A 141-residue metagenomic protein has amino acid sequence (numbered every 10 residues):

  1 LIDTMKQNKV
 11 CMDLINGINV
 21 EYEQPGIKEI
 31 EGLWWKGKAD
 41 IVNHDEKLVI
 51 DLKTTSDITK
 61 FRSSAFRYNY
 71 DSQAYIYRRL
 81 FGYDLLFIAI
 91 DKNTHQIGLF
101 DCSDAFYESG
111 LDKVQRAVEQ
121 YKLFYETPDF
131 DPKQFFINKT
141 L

Functional and structural regions predicted by a protein language model:
L1-K38, Q134-L141: Metal-dependent nuclease catalytic cores that hydrolyze phosphodiester bonds in DNA/RNA, characterized by
E21, N69, N93: Electrostatic, structured charged patches in enzyme active sites and in nucleic-acid/phosphate-binding
I27, T55-D57, K92-T94: Short, solvent-exposed loop/turn segments at secondary-structure junctions
G32-K36, N43-K47, Y83, T94-H95: Coil-to-beta-strand transition motifs
L33-W34, Y68-S72: Short, glycine/acidic-rich beta->alpha junctions
G37-F61, Y77: Conserved catalytic cores of phosphodiester-cleaving nucleases, focusing on short active-site segments
S63-F66, I76-L141: Metal-dependent nuclease catalytic regions and adjoining charged, substrate-binding loops involved in nucleic-acid end
